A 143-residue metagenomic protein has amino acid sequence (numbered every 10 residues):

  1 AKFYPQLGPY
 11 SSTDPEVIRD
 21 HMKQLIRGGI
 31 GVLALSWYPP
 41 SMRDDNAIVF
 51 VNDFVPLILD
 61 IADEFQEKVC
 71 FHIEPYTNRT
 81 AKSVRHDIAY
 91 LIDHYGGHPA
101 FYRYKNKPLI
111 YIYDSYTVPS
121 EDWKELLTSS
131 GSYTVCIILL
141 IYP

Functional and structural regions predicted by a protein language model:
A1-P143: Glycan-processing catalytic domains of CAZymes
